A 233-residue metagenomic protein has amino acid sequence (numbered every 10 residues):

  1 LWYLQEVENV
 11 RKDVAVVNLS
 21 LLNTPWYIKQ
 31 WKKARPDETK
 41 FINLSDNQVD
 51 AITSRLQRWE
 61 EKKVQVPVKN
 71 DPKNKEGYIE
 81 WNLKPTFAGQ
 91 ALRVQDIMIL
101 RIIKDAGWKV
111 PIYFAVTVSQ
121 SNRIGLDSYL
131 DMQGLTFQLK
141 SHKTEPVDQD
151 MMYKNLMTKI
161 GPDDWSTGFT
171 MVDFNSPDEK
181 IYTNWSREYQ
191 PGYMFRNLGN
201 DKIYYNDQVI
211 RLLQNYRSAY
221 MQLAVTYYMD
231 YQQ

Functional and structural regions predicted by a protein language model:
L4-Q233: ER/secretory pathway lumenal C-terminal domains and tails of membrane proteins involved in glycoprotein biogenesis
